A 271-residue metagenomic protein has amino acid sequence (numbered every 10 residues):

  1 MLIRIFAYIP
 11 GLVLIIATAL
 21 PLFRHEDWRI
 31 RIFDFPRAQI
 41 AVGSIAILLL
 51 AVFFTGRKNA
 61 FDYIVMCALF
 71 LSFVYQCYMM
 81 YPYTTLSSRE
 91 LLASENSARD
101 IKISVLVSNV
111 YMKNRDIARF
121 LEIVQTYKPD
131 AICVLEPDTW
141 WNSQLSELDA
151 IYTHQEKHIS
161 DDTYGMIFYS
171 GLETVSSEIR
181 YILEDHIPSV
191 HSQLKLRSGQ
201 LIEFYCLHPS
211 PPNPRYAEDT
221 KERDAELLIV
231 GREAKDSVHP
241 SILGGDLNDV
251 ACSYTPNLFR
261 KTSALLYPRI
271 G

Functional and structural regions predicted by a protein language model:
M1-I5, Y63: Membrane-interface helix-loop-helix junctions at transmembrane boundaries of multi-pass membrane enzymes, predominantly
R4-F54: Membrane-embedded alpha-helical segments of integral membrane proteins
I15-I16, N96, Q193: Structured catalytic cores of enzymes that bind and process phosphorylated ligands/cofactors
I45-L48, S87, F120, N257: Single-residue recognition of alpha-helix boundary sites
F53-T126: N-terminal signal-anchor transmembrane helix
V105, Y111-T126, A131-G271: Soluble catalytic domains of enzymes that build or remodel membrane lipids, polysaccharides, and related
